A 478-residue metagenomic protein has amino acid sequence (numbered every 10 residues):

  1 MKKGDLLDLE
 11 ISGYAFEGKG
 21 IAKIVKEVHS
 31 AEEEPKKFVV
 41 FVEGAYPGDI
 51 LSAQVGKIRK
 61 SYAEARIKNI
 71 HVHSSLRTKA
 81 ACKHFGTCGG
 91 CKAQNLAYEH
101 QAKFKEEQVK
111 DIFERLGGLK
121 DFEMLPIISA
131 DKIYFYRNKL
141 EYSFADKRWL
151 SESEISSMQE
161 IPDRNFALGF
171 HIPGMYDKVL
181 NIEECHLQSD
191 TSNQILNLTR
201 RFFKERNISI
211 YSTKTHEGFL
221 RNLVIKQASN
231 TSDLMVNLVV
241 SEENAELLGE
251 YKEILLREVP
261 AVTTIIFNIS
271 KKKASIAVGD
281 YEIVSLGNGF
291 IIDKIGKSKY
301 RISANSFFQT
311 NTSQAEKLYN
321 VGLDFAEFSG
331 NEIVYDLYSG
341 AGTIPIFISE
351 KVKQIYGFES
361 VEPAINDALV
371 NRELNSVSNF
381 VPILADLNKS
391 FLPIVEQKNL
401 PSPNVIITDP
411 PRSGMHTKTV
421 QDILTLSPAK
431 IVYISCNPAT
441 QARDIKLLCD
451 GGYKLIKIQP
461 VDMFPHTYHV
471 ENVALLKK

Functional and structural regions predicted by a protein language model:
M1-A80, H84: Terminal RNA-binding accessory module
K2-G4, D8, G13-F16, G20 (+2 more regions): Rossmann-like S-adenosyl-L-methionine
G48, Q188, N311: Short, conserved phosphate/pyrophosphate- and ester-handling motifs at nucleotide-, phospho-/glycolipid
K68-A80, G86-S209: Extended interfacial segments that mediate partner engagement and assembly in macromolecular machines
Y134-N138, S232, Y468-H469: A short, glycine/Asx- and small/polar-enriched loop/turn that sits immediately N-terminal to a beta-strand
D177-F219, E242-I266: Internal alpha/beta scaffold segment
L223: Flexible loop/N-cap segments at domain edges
